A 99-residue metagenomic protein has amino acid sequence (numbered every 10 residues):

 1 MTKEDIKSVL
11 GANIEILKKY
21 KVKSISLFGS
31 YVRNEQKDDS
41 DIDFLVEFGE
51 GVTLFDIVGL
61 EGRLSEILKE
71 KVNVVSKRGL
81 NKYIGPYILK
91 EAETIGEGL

Functional and structural regions predicted by a protein language model:
M1-S24, V32-D38, G49-L99: Catalytic core of pol beta-like nucleotidyltransferases
L27: Conserved histidines in hydrophobic membrane contexts and catalytic metal-binding motifs
S40-I42: Change "...and in nucleic-acid phosphodiester-cleaving endonucleases..." to "...and in nucleic-acid processing enzymes
L45-E47: Short hydrophobic/aromatic beta-strand micro-patches that form the beta-sheet surface supporting nucleotide- or nucleic
